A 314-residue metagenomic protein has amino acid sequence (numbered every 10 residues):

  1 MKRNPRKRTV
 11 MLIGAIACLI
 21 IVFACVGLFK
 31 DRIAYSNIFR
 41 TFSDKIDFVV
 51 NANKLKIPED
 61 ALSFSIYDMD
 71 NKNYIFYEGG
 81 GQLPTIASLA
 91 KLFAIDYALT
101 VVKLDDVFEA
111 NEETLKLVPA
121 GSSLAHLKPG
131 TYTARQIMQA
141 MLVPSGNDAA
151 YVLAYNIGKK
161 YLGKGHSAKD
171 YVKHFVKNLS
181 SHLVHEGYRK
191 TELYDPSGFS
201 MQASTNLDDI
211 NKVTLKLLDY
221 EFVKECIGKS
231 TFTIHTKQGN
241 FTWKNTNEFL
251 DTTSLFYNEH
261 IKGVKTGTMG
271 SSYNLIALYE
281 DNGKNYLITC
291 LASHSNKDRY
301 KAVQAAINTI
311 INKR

Functional and structural regions predicted by a protein language model:
K2-S63, M69-P84, V107, G165 (+3 more regions): Structured C-terminal helix/loop/strand segments within mature extracytoplasmic catalytic/sensor domains
D31-D208: Active-site-adjacent loops and short helices of periplasmic peptidoglycan-processing enzymes
Y132-R135, N247, K262, Q304: Alpha-helical membrane and juxtamembrane elements of multi-pass inner-membrane transport and channel proteins
V143, Y155, K216, K229 (+1 more regions): Residues within well-ordered alpha-helical secondary structure of globular protein domains
H185-R189, K216-V223, N282-G283: Secondary-structure boundary elements
L193-T231: Penicillin-binding protein/beta-lactamase superfamily catalytic region
L207, N211, T246, V303-I307: A general structural signal for well-ordered alpha-helical packing
D219-F256: Conserved active-site loop region of the serine DD-peptidase/beta-lactamase
